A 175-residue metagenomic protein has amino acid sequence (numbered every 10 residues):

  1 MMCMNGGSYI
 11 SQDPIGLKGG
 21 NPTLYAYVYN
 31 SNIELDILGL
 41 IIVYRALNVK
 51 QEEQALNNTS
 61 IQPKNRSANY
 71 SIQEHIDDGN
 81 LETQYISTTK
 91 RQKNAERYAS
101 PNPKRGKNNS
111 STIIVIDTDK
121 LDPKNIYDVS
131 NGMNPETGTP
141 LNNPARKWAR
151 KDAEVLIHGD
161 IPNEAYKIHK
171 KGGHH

Functional and structural regions predicted by a protein language model:
M1-I41: Short turn/helix-capping motifs enriched in Asx and small/polar residues
I41-H175: NAD-dependent ADP-ribosyltransferases
